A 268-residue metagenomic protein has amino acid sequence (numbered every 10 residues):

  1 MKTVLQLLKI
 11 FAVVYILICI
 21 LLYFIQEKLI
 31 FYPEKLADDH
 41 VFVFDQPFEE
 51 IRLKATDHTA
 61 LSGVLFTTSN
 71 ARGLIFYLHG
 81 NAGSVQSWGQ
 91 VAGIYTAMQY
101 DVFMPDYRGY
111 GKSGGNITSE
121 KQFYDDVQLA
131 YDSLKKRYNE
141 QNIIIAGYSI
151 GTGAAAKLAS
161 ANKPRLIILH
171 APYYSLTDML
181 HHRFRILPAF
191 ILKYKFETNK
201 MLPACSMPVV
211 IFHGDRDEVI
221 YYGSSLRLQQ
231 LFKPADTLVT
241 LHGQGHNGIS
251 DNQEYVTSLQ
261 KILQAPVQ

Functional and structural regions predicted by a protein language model:
L7-K54: An N-terminal hydrophobic leader/cap segment in hydrolases
T56-S133, R137, G153: Membrane-embedded segments
D132-R185: Primarily recognizes the serine-hydrolase "nucleophile elbow" in alpha/beta-hydrolase and SGNH/GDSL folds
T198, M207, Y221-Q230: Short alpha-helix in the alpha/beta-hydrolase fold that links the catalytic acid
C205-S206, I211-H213, D217: Short beta-strand/loop motif that positions the catalytic acidic residue of the alpha/beta-hydrolase fold
R216-I220, H246-N247: Acidic catalytic loop of the alpha/beta-hydrolase fold
L238-Q244: Short glycine-rich catalytic loops that host catalytic nucleophiles or stabilize transition states across multiple
Q244-E254: Catalytic histidine-centered segment of alpha/beta-hydrolase-like enzymes
